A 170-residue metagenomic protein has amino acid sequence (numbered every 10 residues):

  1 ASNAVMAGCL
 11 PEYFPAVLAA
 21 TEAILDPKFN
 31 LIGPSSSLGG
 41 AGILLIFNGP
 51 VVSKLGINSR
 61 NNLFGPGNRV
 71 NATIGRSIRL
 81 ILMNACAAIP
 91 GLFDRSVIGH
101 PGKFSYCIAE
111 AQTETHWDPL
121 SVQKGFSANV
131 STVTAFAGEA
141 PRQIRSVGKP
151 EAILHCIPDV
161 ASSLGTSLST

Functional and structural regions predicted by a protein language model:
A1-T170: Non-transmembrane, aqueous-exposed alpha-helical and coiled segments at domain scale
